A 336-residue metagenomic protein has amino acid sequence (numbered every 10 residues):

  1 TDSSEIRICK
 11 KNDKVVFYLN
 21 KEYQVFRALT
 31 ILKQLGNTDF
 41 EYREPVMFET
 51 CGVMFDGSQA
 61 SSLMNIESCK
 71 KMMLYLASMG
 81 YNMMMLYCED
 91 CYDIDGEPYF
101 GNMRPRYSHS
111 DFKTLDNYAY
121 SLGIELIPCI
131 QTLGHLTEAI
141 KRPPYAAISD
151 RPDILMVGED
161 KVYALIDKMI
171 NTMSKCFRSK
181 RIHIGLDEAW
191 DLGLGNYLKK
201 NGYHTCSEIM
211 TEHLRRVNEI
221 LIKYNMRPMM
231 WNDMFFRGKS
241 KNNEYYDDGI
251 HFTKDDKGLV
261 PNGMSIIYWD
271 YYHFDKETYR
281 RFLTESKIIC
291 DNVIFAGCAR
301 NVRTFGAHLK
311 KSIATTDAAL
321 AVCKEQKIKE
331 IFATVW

Functional and structural regions predicted by a protein language model:
C9-K11, L259: Short loop/helix-cap segments at secondary-structure boundaries that form the rim of catalytic
K11-I222, M229, I294-G297, L309 (+1 more regions): Feature activates predominantly on carbohydrate-active enzymes
C176, D191-W336: Catalytic-core regions of glycoside hydrolase
